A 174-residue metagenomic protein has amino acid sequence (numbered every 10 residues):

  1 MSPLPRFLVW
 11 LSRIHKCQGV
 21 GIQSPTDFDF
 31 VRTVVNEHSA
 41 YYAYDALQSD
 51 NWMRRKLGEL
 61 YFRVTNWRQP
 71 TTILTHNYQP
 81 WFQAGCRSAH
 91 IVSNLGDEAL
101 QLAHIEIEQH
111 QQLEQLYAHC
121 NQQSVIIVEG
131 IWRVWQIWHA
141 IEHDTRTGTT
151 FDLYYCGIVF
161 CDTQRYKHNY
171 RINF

Functional and structural regions predicted by a protein language model:
M1-N121, W132-F174: A short alpha-helical cap/connector motif
S124: Glycine-centered, small-residue-biased loops immediately flanking beta-strands in adenine/cofactor-binding cores
V128-E129: Active-site acidic Asp-centered loop
